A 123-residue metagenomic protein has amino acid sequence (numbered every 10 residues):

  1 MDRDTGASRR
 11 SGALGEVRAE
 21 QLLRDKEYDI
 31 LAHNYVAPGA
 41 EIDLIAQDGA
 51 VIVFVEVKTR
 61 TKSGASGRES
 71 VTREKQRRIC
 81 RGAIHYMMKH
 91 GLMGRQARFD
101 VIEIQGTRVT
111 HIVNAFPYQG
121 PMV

Functional and structural regions predicted by a protein language model:
M1-H33: Acidic-basic catalytic patches of nuclease active cores, encompassing PD-(D/E)XK and other metal-cofactor nuclease
L23, I42-S63, I79: Conserved catalytic cores of phosphodiester-cleaving nucleases, focusing on short active-site segments
D29, I52, Q96: Hydrophobic "anchor" residues on beta-strands that sit immediately upstream of conserved functional sites
A37-A40: Short acidic/glycine-enriched loop/turn segments that link adjacent beta-strands
R60-R81, K89: Mg2+/Mn2+-dependent nuclease catalytic core
Y86: Short alpha-helical functional segments enriched in proximate histidine and acidic residues
G91-V123: Domain-level recognition of nuclease-like catalytic cores that cleave nucleotide substrates
